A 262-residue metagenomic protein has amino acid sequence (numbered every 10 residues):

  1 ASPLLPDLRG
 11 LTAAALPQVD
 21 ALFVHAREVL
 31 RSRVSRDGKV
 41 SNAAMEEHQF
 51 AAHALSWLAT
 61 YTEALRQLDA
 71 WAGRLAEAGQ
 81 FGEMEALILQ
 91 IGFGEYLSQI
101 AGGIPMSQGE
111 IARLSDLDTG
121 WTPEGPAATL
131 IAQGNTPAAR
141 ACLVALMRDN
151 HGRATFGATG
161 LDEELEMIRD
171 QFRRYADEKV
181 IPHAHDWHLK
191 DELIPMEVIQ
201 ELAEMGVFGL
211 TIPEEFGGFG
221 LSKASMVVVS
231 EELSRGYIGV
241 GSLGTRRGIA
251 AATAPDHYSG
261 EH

Functional and structural regions predicted by a protein language model:
A1-V19, L97-F172: Intrinsic disorder at enzyme termini
P6-L75: Extended amphipathic alpha-helical segments enriched in small hydrophobics
L22-R33, L58, L68-W71, L75 (+7 more regions): Generic, well-ordered alpha-helical scaffold segments in large soluble proteins
R31-N42, E63-S115, A184-L189: C-terminal helix-coil-helix/basic helical segment that borders enzyme active sites and/or dimer interfaces and provides
M45, D162, E192: Conserved phosphate/pyrophosphate-binding and hydrolysis machinery centered on Walker-type P-loop NTPases, extending
E46-A52, S56, E83-I91, I199: Short, charged, amphipathic alpha-helical segments
H48-Q49, L68-R74, A78, D149-T155 (+2 more regions): Short acidic (Asp/Glu) and glycine-rich catalytic loops that position anionic groups and cofactors
E110, R174, I181-H262: Glycine-rich flavin
